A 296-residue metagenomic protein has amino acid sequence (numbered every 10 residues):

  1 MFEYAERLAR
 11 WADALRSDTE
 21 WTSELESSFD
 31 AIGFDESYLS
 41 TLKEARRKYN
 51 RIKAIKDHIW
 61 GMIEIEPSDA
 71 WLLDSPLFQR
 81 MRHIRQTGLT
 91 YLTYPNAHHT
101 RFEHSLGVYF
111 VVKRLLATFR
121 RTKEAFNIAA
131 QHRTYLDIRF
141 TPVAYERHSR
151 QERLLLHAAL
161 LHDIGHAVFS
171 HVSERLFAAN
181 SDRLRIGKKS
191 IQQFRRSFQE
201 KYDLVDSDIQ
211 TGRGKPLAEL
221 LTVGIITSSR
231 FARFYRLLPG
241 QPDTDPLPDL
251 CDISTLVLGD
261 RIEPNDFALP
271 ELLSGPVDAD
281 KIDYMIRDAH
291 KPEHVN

Functional and structural regions predicted by a protein language model:
F2-R85, L89-H157, G165-N296: Sequence-structural signature of the catalytic-core scaffold of metal-dependent phosphohydrolases that act on
